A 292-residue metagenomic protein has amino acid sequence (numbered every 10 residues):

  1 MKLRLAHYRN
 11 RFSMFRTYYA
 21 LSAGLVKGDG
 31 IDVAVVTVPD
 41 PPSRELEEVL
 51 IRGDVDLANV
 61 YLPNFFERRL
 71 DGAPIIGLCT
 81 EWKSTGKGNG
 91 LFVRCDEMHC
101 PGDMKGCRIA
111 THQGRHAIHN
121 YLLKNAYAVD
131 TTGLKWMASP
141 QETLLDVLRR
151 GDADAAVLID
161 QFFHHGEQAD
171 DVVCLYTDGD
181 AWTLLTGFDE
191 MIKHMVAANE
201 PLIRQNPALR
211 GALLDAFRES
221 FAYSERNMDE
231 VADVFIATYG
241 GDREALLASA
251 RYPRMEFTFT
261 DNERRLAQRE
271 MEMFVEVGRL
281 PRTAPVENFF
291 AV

Functional and structural regions predicted by a protein language model:
K2-D29, L91-H165, D229, D233 (+1 more regions): Bilobed "Venus flytrap"/periplasmic-binding protein-like clamshell domains and structurally analogous long
K2-H7, P74-K83, C107-I109, L185-G187: A structural signal for short loop-to-beta-strand junctions that line the ligand-binding cleft of periplasmic/secreted
A20, D40-I76, K87-H99, N120 (+2 more regions): Pocket-flanking alpha-helical
D32-P41: A short beta-strand-loop structural module common to alpha/beta enzyme folds
G77-H99, D189-Q205: Hydrophobic/proline-rich hinge and linker segments of small-molecule sensing/allosteric domains, predominantly
T143-V234: Pocket-lining segment of extracytoplasmic ligand-binding domains
R204-R279: Secondary-structure end/capping motifs
E272-V292: Conserved C-terminal helix/tail region of periplasmic/extracytoplasmic solute-binding proteins
